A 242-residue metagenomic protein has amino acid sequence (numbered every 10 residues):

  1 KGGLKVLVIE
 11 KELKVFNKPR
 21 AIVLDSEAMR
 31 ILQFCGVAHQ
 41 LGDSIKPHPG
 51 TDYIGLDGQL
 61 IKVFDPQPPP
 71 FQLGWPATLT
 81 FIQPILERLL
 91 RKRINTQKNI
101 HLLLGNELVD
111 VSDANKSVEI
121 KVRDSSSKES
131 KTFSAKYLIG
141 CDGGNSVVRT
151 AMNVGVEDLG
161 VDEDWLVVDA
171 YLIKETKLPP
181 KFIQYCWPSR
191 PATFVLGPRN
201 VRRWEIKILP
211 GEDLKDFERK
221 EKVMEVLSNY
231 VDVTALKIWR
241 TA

Functional and structural regions predicted by a protein language model:
K1-A21: Glycine-rich FAD pyrophosphate-binding loop
K5-L7, H101, K131: Structural signature of beta-strand start/N-cap positions in the alpha/beta core of ABC transporter nucleotide-binding
K11, L24, G144: Short beta->alpha hinge that forms the Motif I/post-I loop of the SAM-binding pocket
N17-T96, S112, C186, V195-G197: Active-site-adjacent segment of FAD-dependent monooxygenases/related oxidoreductases
D43, K92, Y137, C141-A242: Conserved FAD-binding catalytic core of PHBH/FMO-like flavoproteins
I94-L108: A conserved beta-strand/loop element that lines the FAD pocket in flavoprotein oxidoreductases
L104-E119, A242: A conserved short coil-to-beta-strand element within the FAD-binding core of flavoproteins
S127-Y137, C141: Core beta-strand elements of the Rossmann-like FAD/NAD(P) dinucleotide-binding domain in flavoenzyme oxidoreductases
